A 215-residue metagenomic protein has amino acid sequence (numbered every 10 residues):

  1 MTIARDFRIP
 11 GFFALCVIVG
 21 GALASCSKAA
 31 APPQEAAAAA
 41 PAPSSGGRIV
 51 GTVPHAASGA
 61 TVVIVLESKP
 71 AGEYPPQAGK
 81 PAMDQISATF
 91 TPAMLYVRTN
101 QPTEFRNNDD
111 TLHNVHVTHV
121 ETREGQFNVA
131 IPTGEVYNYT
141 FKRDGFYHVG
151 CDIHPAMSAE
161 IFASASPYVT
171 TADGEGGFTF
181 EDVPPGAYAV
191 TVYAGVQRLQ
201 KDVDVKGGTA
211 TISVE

Functional and structural regions predicted by a protein language model:
T2-L15: Bacterial N-terminal signal peptides that target proteins for export
I3, V17, C26-K28: Compositionally biased regions
C26-E215: Extracytoplasmic copper-binding redox domains, predominantly the cupredoxin/blue-copper superfamily
